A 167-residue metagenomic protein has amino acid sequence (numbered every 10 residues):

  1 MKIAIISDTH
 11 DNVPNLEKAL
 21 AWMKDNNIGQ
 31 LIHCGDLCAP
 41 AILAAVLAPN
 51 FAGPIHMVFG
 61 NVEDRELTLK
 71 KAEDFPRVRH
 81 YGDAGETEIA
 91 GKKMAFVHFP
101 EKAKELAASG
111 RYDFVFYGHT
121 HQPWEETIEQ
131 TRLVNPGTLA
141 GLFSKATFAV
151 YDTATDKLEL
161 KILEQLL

Functional and structural regions predicted by a protein language model:
M1, A45-V46, V62, K70-E73 (+5 more regions): Generic ordered-secondary-structure signal
K2-I89: Core catalytic region of metal-dependent phosphoesterases/phosphodiesterases, especially metallo-beta-lactamase-like
P54-H56, K93-A95, F99-L163: Conserved beta-sheet core of the metallophosphoesterase superfamily
L167: Conserved histidine-centered catalytic loops in small-molecule metabolism enzymes
